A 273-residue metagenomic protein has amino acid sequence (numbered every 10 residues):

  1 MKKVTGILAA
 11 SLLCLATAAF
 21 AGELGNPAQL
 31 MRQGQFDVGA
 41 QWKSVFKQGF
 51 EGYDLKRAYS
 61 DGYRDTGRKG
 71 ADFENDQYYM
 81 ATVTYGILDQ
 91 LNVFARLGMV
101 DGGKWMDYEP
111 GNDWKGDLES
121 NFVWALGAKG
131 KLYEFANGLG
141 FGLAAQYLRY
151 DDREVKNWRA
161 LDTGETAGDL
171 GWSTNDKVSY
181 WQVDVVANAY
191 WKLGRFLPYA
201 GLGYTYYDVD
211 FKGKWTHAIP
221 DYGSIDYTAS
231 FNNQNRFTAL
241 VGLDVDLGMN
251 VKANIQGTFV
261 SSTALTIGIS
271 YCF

Functional and structural regions predicted by a protein language model:
M1-A21: Gram-negative bacterial Sec-dependent N-terminal signal peptides
A18-Y59: Outer-membrane beta-barrel biogenesis signature
L24-A28, K69, Y78-V83, W114: Short secondary-structure capping/turn segments at boundaries of alpha-helices and beta-strands
A40, A81-I87, A95, L126-G130 (+6 more regions): Residues on the lipid-exposed face of transmembrane beta-strands in outer-membrane beta-barrel proteins
S44-Q77, L97-V123, Y147-Q182, D208-I219 (+1 more regions): Extracellular/periplasm-exposed beta-strand and loop segments of Gram-negative cell-envelope proteins, dominated by
Q90-V93, F135-G140, R195-P198, M249-A253 (+1 more regions): Repeated loop/turn-to-beta-strand initiation elements of outer-membrane beta-barrel proteins
L97-V100, N250-S262, I267: Transmembrane beta-strand segments that form the barrel wall of outer-membrane beta-barrel proteins
Y180-D184, W191-L197: Short gly/pro-enriched beta-turn/loop segments at secondary-structure junctions
